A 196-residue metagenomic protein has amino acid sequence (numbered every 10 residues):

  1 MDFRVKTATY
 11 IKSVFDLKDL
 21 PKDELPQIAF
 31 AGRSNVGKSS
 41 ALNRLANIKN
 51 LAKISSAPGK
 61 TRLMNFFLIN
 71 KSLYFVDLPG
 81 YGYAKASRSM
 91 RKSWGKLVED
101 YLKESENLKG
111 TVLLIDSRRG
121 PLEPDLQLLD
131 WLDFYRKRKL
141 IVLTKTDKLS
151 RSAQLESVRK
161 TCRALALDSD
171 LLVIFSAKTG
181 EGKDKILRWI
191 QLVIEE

Functional and structural regions predicted by a protein language model:
M1-K85, E195: Conserved G1/Walker A P-loop phosphate-binding module
V5-L17, K148-E196: Canonical P-loop GTPase G-domain recognition
L45-K49, L102, L165, I190: Hydrophobic aliphatic residues
K60, L73, G80-Y83, R118-G120 (+2 more regions): Conserved nucleotide-binding/hydrolysis micro-motifs of P-loop NTPases
T61, R91-G95, L126, K183: Amphipathic alpha-helical transducer elements in NTP-driven molecular machines
F67, T144, I186: Residue-level signal for inorganic ion chemistry
N70-L108: Conserved nucleotide-sensing/catalytic segment adjacent to the nucleotide-binding pocket in NTP-handling enzymes
K96-D170: Conserved C-terminal guanine-recognition region of P-loop GTPase G domains, centered on the G4
